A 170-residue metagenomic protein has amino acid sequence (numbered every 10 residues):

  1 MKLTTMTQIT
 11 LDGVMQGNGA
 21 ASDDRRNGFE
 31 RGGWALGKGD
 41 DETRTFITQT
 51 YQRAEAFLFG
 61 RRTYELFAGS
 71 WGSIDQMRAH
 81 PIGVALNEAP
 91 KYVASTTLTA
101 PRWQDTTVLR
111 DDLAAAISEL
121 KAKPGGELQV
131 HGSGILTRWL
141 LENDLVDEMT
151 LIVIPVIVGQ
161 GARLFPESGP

Functional and structural regions predicted by a protein language model:
M1-P170: Enzymes that bind and transform nitrogen-containing heteroaromatic metabolites
